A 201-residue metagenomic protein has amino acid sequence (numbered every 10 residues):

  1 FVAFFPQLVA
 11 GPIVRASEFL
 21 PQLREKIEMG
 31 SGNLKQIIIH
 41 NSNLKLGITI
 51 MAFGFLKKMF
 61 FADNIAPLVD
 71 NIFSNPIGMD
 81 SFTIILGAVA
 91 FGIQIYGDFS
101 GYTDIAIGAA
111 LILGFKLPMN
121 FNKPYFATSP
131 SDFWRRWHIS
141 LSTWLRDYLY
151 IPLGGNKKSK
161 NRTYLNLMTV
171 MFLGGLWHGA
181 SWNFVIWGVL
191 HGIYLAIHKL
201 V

Functional and structural regions predicted by a protein language model:
F1-V201: Membrane-embedded transmembrane alpha-helical bundles that form the catalytic cores of multi-pass lipid-modifying
